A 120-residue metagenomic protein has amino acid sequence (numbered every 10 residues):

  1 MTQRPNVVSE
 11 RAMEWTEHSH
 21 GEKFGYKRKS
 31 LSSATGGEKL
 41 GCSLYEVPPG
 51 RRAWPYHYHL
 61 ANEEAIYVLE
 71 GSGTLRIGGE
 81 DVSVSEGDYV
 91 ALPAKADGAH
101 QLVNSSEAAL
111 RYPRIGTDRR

Functional and structural regions predicted by a protein language model:
M1-K39: A short, N-terminal "cap"/entry segment at the start of jelly-roll beta-barrel domains of the cupin/DSBH fold
G25-R28, S43-H59, D97: Conserved short histidine dyad/triad with adjacent acidic residue
G36, A94-R119: Ligand-binding loop in jelly-roll beta-barrel domains
L44-P48, H59-I77, I115-T117: Short, conserved beta-strand element in jelly-roll/cupin
W54, R119-R120: Short, acidic Gly/Pro/Ser/Thr-rich loop/turn segments
A65, S72-T74, D81, A99 (+1 more regions): Structural motif
G78-K95: Short acidic-glycine-tyrosine-enriched beta hairpin
